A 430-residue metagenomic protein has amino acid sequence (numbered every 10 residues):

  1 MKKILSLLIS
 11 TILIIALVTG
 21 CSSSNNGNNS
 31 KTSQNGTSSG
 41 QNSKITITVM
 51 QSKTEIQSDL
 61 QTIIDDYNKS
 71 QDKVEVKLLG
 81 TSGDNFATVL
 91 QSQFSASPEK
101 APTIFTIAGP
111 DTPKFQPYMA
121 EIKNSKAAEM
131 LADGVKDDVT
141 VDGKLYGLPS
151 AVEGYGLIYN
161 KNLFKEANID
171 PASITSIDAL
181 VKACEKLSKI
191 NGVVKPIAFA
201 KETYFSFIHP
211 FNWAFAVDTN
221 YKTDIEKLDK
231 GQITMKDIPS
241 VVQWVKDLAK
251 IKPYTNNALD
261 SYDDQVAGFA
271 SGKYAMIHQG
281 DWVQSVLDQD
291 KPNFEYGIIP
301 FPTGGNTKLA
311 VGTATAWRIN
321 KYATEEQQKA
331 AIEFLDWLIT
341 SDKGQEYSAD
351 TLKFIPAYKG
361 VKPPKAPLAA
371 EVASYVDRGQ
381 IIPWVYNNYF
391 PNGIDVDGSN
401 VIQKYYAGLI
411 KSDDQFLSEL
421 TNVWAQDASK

Functional and structural regions predicted by a protein language model:
I4-S10, C21-D111, P292, G305-N306 (+3 more regions): Conserved N-terminal structural module of periplasmic/extracytoplasmic solute-binding proteins
M50, F105, Q243-Q327: Extracytoplasmic/periplasmic substrate-binding proteins
D66-G134, T140, Y146, K165-N168 (+4 more regions): Extracytoplasmic "Venus flytrap"/periplasmic binding protein-like
K69-S70, E75-K77, A167, Q289-D350 (+1 more regions): Extracytoplasmic/periplasmic substrate-recognition and gating elements
I107-G156, D178-K182, K195, H209 (+2 more regions): Hinge/lid segment of periplasmic solute-binding proteins
L148, Y155, V181-K230, Y274: Extracytoplasmic/periplasmic solute-binding protein
K165, R378-K430: Conserved C-terminal helix/tail region of periplasmic/extracytoplasmic solute-binding proteins
C184-E185, K227-L259: Glycine-centered hinge/linker elements that transmit conformational signals in sensory and ligand-binding systems
